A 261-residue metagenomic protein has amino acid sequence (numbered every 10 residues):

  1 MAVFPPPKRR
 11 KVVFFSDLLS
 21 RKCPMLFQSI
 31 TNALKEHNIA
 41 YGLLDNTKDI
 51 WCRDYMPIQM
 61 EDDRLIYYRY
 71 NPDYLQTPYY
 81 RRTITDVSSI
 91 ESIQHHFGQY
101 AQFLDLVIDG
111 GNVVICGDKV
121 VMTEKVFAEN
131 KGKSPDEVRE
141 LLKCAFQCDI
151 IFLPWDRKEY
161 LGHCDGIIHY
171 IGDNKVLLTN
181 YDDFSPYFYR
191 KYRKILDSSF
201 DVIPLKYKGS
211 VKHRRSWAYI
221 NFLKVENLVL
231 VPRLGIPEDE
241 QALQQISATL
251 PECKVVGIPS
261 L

Functional and structural regions predicted by a protein language model:
M1-L261: The feature marks the mature, well-folded catalytic cores of soluble enzymes
